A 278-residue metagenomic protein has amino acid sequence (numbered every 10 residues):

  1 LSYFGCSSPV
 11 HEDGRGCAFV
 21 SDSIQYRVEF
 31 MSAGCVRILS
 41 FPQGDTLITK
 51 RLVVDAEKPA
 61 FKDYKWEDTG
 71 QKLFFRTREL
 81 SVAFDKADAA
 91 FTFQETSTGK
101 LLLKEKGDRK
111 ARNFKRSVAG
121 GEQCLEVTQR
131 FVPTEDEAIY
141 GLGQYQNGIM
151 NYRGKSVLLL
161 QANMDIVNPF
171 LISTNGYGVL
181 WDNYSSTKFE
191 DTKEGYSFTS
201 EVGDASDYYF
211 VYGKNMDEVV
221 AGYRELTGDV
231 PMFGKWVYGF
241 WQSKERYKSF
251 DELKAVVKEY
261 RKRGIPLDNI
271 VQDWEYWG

Functional and structural regions predicted by a protein language model:
S2-W236, S243-E245, S249-E252, V257-K258 (+1 more regions): N-terminal accessory segment at the very beginning of proteins
G264-P266: Short loop/turn motifs at secondary-structure junctions
D268-I270: Hydrophobic residues within beta-strands of alpha/beta enzymes
Q272-G278: Acidic/aromatic-lined carbohydrate-recognition and catalytic surfaces of CAZymes acting on diverse glycans
